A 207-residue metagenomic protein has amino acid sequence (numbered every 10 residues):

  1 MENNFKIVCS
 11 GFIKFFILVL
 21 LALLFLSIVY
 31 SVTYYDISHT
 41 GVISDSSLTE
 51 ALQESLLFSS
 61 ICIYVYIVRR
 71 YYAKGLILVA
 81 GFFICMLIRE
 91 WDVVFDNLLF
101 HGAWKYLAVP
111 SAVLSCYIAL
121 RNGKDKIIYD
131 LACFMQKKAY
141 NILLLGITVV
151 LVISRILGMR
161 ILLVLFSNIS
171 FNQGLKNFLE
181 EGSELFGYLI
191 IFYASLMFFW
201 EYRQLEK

Functional and structural regions predicted by a protein language model:
F5-S10, V65-G75, D125-K138, Q204-E206: Membrane-interface helix-boundary motifs at transmembrane edges
I13-L21, Y71-F82, A139-L144: Membrane-interfacial loop-to-transmembrane alpha-helix junctions, especially the N-terminal start
L21-L23, Q53-Y66, A108-G123, G182-F198: Hydrophobic cores of alpha-helical transmembrane segments in multi-pass inner/ER membrane proteins, independent
Y30-T40, I88-N97, I156-S167: Juxtamembrane "helix-exit" motif on the non-cytosolic side of transmembrane helices
T33-D45, I61-G75: Short juxtamembrane and helix-loop transition motifs at transmembrane-helix boundaries in membrane proteins
G41-T49, D96-A108, I169-E180: Non-cytosolic membrane-interface motifs at loop->transmembrane helix junctions
A80-F82, M86-Q136: Membrane-proximal helix-loop-helix units in multi-pass membrane proteins
A139-K207: C-terminal membrane-adjacent module
